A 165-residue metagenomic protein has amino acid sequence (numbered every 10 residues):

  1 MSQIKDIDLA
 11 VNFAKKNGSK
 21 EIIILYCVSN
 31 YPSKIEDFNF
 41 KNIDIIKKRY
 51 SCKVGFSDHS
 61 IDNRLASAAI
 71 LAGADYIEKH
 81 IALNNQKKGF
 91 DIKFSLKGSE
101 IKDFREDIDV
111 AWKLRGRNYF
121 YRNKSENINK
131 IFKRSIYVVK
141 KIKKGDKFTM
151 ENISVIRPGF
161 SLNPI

Functional and structural regions predicted by a protein language model:
M1-I165: Catalytic cores and adjacent flexible loops of soluble metabolic enzymes that perform enolate/carbanion chemistry on
